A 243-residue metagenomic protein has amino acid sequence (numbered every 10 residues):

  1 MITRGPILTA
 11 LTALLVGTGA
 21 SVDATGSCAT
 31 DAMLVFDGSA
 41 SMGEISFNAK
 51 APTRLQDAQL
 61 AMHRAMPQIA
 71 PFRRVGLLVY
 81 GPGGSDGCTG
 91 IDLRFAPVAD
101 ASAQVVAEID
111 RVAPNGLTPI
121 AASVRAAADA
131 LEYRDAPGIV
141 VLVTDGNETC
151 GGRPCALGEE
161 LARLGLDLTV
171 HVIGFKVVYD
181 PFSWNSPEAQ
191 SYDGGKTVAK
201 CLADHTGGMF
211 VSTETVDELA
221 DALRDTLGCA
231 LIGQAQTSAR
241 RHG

Functional and structural regions predicted by a protein language model:
I2-R4, L14-F47, I232: Acidic, polar low-complexity linker/tail segments
C28-A32, M42-L77, F95-A101: …and closely analogous acidic/polar surface helices at protein-protein or active-site interfaces in A-domain-like
A29-D31, P71-V75, Y133-I139, L164-H171 (+1 more regions): Loop/turn elements at helix/coil->beta-strand transitions in domains of secreted/extracellular proteins
D37-S39, A58, L77, A127 (+3 more regions): DG-centered beta-turn motif at the end of beta-strands
G43-L55, R64-A65, D92-A96, E108-L117 (+3 more regions): Second-shell loop/turn segments in exported
S85-G138, E148-G152, V172-F182, L219-D221: Von Willebrand factor
R111-V112, N147-H205, T213: VWA/integrin I-like adhesion module and closely mimicked acidic/polar interface patches used
V170, D204, M209-G243: C-terminal "exit" segments of structured domains
